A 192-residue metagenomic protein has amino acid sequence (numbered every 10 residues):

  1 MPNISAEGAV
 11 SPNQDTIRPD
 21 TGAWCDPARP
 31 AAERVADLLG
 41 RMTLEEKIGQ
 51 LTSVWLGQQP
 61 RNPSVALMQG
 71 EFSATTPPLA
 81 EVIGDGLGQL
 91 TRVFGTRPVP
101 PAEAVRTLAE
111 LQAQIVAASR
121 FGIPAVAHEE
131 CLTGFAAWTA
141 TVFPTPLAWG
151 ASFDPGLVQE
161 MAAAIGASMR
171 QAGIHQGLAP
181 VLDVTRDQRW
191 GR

Functional and structural regions predicted by a protein language model:
P2-R192: N-terminal beta-rich core of secreted/periplasmic extracellular enzymes
